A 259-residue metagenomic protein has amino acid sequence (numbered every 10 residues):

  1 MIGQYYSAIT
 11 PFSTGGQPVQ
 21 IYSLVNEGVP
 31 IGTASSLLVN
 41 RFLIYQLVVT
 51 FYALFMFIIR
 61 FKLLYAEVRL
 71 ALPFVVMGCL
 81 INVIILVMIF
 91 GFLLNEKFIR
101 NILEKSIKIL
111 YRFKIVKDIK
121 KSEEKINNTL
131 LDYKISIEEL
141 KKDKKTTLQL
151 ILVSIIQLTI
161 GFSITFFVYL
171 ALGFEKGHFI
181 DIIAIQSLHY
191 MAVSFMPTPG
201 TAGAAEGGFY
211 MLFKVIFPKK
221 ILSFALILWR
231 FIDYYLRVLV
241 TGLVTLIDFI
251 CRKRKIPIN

Functional and structural regions predicted by a protein language model:
M1, L158-F167, H178-S194: Hydrophobic alpha-helical segments embedded in the membrane of multi-pass proteins
G3-D118, T198, A202-N259: Transmembrane helix-loop-helix hairpins in multi-pass inner-membrane proteins
L24, T129-K141: A short amphipathic helical element positioned immediately N-terminal to and/or at the very start of a transmembrane
V29-I31, T146, E175-I180, P218-K219: Membrane-helix interface segments
V48-T50, L131, V153-T165: Core segments of transmembrane alpha-helices that mediate helix-helix packing or line hydrophobic substrate/ligand
R112-L131: Short, membrane-interfacial amphipathic segments enriched in basic
E138-L152: Membrane-interface helix starts
Q149-I156, H189: Alpha-helical transmembrane segments of MFS and MFS-like solute carriers/permeases
